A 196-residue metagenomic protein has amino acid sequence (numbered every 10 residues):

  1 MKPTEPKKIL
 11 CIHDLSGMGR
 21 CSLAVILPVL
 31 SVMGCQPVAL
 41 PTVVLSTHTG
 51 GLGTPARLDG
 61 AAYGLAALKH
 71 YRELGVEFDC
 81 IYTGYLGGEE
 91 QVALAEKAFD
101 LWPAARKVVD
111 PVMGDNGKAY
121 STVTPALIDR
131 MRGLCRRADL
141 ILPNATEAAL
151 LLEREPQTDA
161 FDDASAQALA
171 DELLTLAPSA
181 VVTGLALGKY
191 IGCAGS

Functional and structural regions predicted by a protein language model:
K2-V109, M113-S121: Conserved N-terminal subdomain of the carbohydrate kinase-like
T122-S196: Conserved phosphate/ATP/ADP-binding segment of small-molecule kinases
